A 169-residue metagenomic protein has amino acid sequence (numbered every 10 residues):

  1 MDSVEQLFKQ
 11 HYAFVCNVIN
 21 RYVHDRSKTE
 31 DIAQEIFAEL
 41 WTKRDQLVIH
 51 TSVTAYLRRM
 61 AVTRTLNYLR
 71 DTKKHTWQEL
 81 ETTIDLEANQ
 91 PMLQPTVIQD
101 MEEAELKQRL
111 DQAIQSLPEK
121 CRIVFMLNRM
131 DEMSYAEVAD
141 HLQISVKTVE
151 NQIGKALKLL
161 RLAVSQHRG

Functional and structural regions predicted by a protein language model:
M1-N17, W41: A short, charge-rich alpha-helical start-of-domain segment used by transcription regulators
D31-A38, T51-T63: Structural recognition of an alpha-helix C-terminal capping motif at a helix-to-coil junction
F37-S52, D71-T72: Sigma70-family region 2
V62-L80: Arg/Lys-rich amphipathic alpha helix in sigma70-family domain 2
L66, D140-S165: DNA-recognition helix of helix-turn-helix
R70, L117, R122, L157-G169: Short, Lys/Arg-enriched C-terminal cap helix and immediately downstream tail that follows
H75-D100: Internal acidic/polar
Q115, E119, I123, D131-T148: Helix-turn-helix DNA-binding module
